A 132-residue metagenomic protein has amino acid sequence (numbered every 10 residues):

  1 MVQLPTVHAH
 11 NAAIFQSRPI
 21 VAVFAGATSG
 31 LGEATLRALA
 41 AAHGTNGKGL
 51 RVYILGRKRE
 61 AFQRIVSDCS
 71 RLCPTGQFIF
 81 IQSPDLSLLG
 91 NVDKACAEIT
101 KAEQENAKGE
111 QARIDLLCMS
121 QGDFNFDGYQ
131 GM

Functional and structural regions predicted by a protein language model:
V2-M132: Rossmann-fold NAD(P)H-dependent dehydrogenase/reductase core
